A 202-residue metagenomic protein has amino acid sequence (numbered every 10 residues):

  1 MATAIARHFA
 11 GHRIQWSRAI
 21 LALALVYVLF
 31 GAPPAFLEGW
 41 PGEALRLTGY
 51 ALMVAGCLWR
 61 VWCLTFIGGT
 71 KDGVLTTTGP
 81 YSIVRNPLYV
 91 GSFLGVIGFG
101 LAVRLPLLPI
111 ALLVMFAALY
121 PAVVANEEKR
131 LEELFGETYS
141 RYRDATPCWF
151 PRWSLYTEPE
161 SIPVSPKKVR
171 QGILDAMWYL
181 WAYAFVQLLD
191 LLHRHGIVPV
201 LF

Functional and structural regions predicted by a protein language model:
M1-T78, F93-F202: Membrane-anchoring alpha-helices and their flanking helix-loop junctions
Y81: Conserved acetyl-CoA binding element of GNAT-fold acetyltransferases
V84-R85: Conserved SAM-binding loop
L88: Aromatic (Trp/Tyr) and acidic
